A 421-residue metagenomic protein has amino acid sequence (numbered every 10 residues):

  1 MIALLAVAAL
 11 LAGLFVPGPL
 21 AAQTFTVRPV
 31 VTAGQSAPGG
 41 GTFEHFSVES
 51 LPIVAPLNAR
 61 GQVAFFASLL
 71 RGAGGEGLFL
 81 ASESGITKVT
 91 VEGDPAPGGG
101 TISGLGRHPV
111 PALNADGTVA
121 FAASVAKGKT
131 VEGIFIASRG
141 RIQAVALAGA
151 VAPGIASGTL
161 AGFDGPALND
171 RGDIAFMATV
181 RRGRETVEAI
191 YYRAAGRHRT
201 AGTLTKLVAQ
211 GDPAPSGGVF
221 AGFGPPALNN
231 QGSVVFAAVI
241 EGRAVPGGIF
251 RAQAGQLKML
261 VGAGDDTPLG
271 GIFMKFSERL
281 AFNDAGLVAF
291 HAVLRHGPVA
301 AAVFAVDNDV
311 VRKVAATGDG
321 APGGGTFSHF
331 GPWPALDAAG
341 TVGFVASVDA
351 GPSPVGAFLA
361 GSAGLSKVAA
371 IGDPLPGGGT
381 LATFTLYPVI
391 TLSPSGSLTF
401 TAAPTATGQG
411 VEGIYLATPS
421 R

Functional and structural regions predicted by a protein language model:
A3-P17: Bacterial N-terminal signal peptides
A22-R421: Conserved "turn/edge" positions that cap or connect secondary-structure elements within repeat/scaffolded domains
